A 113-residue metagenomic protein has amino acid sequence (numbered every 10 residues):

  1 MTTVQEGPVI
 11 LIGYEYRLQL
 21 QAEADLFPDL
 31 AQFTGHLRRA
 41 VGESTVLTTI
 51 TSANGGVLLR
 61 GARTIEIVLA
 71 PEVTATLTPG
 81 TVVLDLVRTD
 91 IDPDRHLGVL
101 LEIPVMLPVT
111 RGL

Functional and structural regions predicted by a protein language model:
M1-L113: Contiguous segments within soluble domain cores/interaction surfaces
